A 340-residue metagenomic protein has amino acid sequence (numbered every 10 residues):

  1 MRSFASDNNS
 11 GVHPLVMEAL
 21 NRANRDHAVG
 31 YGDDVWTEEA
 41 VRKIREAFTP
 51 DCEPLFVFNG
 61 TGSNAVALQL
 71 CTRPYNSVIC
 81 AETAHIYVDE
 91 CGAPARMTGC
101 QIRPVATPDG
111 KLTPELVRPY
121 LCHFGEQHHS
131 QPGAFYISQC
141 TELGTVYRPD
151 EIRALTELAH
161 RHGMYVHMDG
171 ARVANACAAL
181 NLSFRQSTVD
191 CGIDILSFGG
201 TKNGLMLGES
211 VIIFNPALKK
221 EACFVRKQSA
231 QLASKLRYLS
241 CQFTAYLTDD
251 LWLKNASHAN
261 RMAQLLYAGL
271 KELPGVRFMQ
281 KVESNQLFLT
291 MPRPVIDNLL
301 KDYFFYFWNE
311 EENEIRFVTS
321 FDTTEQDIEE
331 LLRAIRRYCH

Functional and structural regions predicted by a protein language model:
R2-T290, P294-D302, W308-T323, D327 (+1 more regions): Conserved PLP-enzyme active-site core in the AAT-like
